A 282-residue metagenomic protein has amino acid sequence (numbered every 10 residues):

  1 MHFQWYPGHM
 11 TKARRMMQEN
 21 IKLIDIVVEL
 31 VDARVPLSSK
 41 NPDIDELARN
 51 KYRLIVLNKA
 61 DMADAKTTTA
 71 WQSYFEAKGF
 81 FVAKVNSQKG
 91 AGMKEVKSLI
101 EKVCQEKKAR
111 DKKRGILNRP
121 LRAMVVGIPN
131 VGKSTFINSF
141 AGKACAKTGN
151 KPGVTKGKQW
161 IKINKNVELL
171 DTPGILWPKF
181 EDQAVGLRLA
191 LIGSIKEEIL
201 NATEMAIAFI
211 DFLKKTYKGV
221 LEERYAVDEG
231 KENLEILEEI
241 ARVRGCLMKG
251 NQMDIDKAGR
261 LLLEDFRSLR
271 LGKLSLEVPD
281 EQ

Functional and structural regions predicted by a protein language model:
M1-I26, R34-D43, L47-R53, K66 (+2 more regions): Helix-rich effector regions associated with P-loop NTPase G domains
E29, I55-L57, V125: Structural beta-sheet core signal
V31-R34, A60, F140, P173: Anionic group-transfer/hydrolysis microenvironments
K51-D61: Active-site cofactor/substrate anionic-group-binding motifs, chiefly glycine- and Lys/Arg-rich phosphate-binding loops
D61-G127, C145, C246-L247: Canonical P-loop GTPase G-domain recognition
S87, I137, V167-L170: Conserved active-site beta-strand-loop modules that form the wall/rim of enzyme catalytic pockets and either contain
K107-D111, N138, A144-N150, T216-V220: Short, structured loop/turn "capping" segments at alpha-beta junctions
R122-G142, A146, T172: Glycine-rich phosphate-binding P-loop
